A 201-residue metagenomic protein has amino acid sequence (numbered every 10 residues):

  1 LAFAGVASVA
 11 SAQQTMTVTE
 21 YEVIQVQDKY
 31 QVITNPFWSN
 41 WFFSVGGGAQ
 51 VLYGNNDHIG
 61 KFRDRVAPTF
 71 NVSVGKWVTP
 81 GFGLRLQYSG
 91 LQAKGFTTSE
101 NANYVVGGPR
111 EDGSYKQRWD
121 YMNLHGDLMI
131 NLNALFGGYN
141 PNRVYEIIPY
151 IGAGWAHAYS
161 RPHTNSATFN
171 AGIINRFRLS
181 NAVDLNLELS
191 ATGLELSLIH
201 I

Functional and structural regions predicted by a protein language model:
L1-V18: Bacterial Sec-dependent N-terminal signal peptides
Q13-G75, S160-P162: Short glycine/proline- and aromatic-enriched beta-strand/turn motifs that initiate or cap beta-hairpins
Q31, H58-S73, T79, Y88-G90 (+5 more regions): Transmembrane beta-barrel domains of bacterial outer-membrane proteins
W38-N40, W77-G81, V144-E146, R178-D184: Strand-connecting loop/turn motifs
F43-G47, V74, F82, L86 (+4 more regions): Membrane-embedded beta-strand positions of outer-membrane beta-barrel proteins
A49, K76, I130-A134, N175-F177: Residue-level signature of outer-membrane beta-barrel architecture
F82-F169, L179: Gram-negative (and chloroplast) outer-membrane scaffold detector with strong preference for beta-barrel transmembrane
H200-I201: Conserved small/polar residues in nucleotide/adenosyl-binding loops
